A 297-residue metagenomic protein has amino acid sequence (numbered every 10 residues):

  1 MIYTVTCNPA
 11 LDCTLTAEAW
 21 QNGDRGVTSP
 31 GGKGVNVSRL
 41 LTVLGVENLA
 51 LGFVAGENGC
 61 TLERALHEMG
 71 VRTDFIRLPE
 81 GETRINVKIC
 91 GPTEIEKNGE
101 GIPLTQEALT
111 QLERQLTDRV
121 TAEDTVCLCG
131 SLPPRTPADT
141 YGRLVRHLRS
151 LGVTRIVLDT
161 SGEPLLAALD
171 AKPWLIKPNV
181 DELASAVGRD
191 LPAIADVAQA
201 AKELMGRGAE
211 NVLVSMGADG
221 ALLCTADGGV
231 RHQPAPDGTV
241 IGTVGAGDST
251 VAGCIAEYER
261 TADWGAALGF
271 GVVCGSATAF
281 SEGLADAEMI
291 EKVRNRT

Functional and structural regions predicted by a protein language model:
M1-L51, G59-R64: Glycine-rich phosphate/adenosyl-contacting loop at the front of the ribokinase-like
W20, V43-T125, R294-T297: Conserved N-terminal subdomain of the carbohydrate kinase-like
R39, I85-I89, G220-C224: Short beta-strand scaffold segments in enzyme catalytic cores
T42, R149, E259: Gly/Ala-rich phosphate-binding loop of Rossmann-like dinucleotide-binding domains, activating on the conserved
E96-N98, T125-S131, D159, K177-E182: Short beta-strands and strand-loop turn motifs
P103-L148, R155: Hydrophobic alpha-helical segments and helix pairs
D139-G228: Conserved phosphate/ATP/ADP-binding segment of small-molecule kinases
I194-T297: Conserved phosphate-binding/catalytic region of the ribokinase-like
